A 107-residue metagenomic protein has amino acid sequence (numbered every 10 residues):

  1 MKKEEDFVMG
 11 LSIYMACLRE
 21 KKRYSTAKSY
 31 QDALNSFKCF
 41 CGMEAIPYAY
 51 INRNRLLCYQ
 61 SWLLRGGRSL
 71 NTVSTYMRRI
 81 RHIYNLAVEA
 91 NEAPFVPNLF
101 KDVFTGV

Functional and structural regions predicted by a protein language model:
M1-E5, E20-K21: N-terminal helical hairpins
K3-E5, Q31, K101: Intrinsic disorder/low-complexity signal
E5-S12: N-terminal capping/interface segment
G10, S29-D32: Structured, charged N-terminal subsegments at the starts of enzyme catalytic cores and at intra-chain domain/subunit
I13-S25, L34-V107: N-terminal core-binding DNA-recognition domain of tyrosine recombinases/integrases
